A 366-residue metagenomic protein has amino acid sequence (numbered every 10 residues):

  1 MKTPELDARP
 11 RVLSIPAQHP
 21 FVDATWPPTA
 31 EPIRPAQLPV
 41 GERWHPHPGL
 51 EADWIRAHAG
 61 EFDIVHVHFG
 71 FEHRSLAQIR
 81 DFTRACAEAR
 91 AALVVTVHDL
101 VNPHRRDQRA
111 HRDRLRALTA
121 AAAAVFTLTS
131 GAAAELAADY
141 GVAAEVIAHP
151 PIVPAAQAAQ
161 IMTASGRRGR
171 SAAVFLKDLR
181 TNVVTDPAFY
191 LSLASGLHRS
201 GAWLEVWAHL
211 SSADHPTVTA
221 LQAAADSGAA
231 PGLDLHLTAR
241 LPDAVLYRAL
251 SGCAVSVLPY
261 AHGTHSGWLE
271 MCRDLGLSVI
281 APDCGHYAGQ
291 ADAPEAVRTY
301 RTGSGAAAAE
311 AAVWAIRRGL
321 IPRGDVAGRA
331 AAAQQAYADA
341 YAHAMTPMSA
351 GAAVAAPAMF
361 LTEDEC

Functional and structural regions predicted by a protein language model:
H45-A121: Extended catalytic core of nucleotide-activated donor transferases of GT-like folds
A123-A137, G141-A159, R167: Donor nucleotide-sugar binding/catalytic pocket of nucleotide-sugar-dependent glycosyltransferases
A164-D226: Conserved catalytic-core segment of nucleotide-activated headgroup transferases in glycan assembly
L176, T238, V257-T264, P282-D283: Short Ser/Thr-rich beta->loop micro-motif in glycosyltransferases that lines and helps position the nucleotide-sugar
V218-R248: Nucleotide-activated donor-binding/catalytic signature segment of Leloir-type glycosyltransferases, i.e., the conserved
R248-T264, D274-L277: Acidic donor-binding loop of glycosyltransferase active sites
S278-C284, A288: Short hydrophobic beta-strand element within catalytic cores of glycosyltransferases and related nucleotide-activated
G303-T362: A charged, aromatic-enriched C-terminal amphipathic alpha-helix characteristic of glycosyltransferases across folds
